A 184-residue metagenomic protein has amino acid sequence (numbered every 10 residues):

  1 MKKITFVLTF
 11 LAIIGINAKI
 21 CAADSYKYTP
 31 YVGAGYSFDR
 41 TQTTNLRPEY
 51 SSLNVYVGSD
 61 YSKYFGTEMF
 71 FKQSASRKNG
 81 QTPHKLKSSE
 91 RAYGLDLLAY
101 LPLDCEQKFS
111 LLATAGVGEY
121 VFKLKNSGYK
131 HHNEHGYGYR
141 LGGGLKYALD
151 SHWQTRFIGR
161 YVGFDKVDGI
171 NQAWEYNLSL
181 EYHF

Functional and structural regions predicted by a protein language model:
M1-T29: Cleavable N-terminal export/targeting peptides
K2, Y26-P30, K63, L103-Q107 (+1 more regions): Short coil turns and loop connectors of transmembrane beta-barrels in diderm outer membranes and organellar homologs
A23-S25, S59-S127, N177-F184: Gram-negative (and chloroplast) outer-membrane scaffold detector with strong preference for beta-barrel transmembrane
D24-R40, L111-A113: Transmembrane beta-strand segments of Gram-negative outer membrane beta-barrel proteins
Y28-P30, E49-L53, K87-Y93, N133-Y139 (+1 more regions): Residues that define the transmembrane beta-barrel architecture of outer-membrane proteins
A34-Y36, V55-V57, T67-F71, L97 (+3 more regions): Membrane-embedded beta-strands that build the outer-membrane beta-barrel scaffold
Q42-E49, K78-L86, F122-H131, V167-W174: Outer-membrane beta-barrel translocator domains and adjoining extracellular loop/strand segments of Gram-negative
Q73-Q81, L141, Y147-F184: Predominantly the C-terminal beta-signal and adjacent terminal strand-loop region of outer-membrane beta-barrel
